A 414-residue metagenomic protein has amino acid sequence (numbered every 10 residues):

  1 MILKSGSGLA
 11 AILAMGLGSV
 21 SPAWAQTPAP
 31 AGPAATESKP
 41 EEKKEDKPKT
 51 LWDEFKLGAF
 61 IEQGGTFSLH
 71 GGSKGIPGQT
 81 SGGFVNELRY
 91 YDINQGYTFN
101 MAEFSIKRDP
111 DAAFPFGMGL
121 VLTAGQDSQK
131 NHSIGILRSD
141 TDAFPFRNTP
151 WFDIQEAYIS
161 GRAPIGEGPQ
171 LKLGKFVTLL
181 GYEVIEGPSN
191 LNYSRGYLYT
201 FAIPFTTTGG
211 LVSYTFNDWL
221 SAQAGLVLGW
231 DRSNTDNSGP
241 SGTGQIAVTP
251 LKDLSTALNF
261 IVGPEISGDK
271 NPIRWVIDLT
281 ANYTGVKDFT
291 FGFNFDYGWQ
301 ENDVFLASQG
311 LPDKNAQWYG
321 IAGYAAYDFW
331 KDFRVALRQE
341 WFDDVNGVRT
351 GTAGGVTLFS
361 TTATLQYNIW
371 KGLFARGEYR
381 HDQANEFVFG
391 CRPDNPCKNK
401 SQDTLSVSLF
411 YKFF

Functional and structural regions predicted by a protein language model:
I2-T80, F84-L88: N-terminal periplasmic/intermembrane-space "pro-region" immediately following the signal or transit peptide
T50-G58, F99-M101, P115-G119, G168-L171 (+6 more regions): Outer-membrane beta-barrel architecture
W52, D109-A113, G125, P164-E167 (+7 more regions): Outer-membrane beta-barrel channels and translocator barrels
A59, Q95, F99-R108, E156-G161 (+9 more regions): Residues on the lipid-exposed face of transmembrane beta-strands in outer-membrane beta-barrel proteins
G72-N94, Q129-V248, A257-P264: Surface-exposed coil loops of outer-membrane beta-barrel proteins
L88-Y91, S128-N131, I136, D142-R147 (+2 more regions): Outer-membrane beta-barrel pore domains
R89-S128: Glycine- and aromatic-enriched membrane insertion/assembly motifs of diderm outer-membrane and organelle channel
N94-G96, A112, Q126, A202-T207 (+5 more regions): Solvent-exposed loop/turn segments connecting transmembrane beta-strands in outer-membrane beta-barrel proteins
